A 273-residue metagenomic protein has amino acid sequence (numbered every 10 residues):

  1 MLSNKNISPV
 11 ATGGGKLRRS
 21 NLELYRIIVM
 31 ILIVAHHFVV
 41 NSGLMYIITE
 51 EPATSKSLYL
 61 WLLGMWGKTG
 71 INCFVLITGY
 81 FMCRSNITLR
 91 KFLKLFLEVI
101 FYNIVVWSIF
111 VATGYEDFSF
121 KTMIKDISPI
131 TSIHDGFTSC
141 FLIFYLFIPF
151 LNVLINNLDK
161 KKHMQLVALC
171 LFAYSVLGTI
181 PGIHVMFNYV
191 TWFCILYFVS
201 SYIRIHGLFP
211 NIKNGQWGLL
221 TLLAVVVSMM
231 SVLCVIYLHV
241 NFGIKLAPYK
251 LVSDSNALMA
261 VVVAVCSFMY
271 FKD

Functional and structural regions predicted by a protein language model:
M1-L171: Membrane-cytosol interface segments of multi-pass membrane proteins, especially ER/Golgi lipid-handling enzymes
G14-R18, T88, E116-F120, N157-K160 (+6 more regions): General structural signal for secondary-structure boundaries
H36-H37, H134, H163, H184 (+3 more regions): Histidine (H) residue identity feature
L60-L62, P181-I183, L251: Extracytoplasmic loops and strand-loop junctions of Gram-negative outer membrane beta-barrel proteins
K68-S85, F137-N152, I180-N211, S255-D273: Specific transmembrane alpha-helix
I130-H134, S175-G182: Aromatic- and kink-enriched transmembrane "portal" helix at the membrane-lumen/periplasm boundary that abuts
A173-Y174, T179, V190-F193, L208-D273: Alpha-helical transmembrane segments and terminal signal-anchor/GPI-anchor hydrophobic tails, characterized by long
